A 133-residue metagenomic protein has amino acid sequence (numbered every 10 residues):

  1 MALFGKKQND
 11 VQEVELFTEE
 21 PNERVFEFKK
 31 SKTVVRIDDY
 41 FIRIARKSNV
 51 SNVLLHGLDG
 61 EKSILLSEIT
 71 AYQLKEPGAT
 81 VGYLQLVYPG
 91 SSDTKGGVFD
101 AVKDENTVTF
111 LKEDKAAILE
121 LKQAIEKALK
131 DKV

Functional and structural regions predicted by a protein language model:
A2-T33, H56-V133: Acidic, Ser/Thr- and proline-rich intrinsically disordered linker/docking segments of eukaryotic scaffolds
V34-L58: Short, compositionally biased strand/turn segments that nucleate or flank brief secondary-structure elements
